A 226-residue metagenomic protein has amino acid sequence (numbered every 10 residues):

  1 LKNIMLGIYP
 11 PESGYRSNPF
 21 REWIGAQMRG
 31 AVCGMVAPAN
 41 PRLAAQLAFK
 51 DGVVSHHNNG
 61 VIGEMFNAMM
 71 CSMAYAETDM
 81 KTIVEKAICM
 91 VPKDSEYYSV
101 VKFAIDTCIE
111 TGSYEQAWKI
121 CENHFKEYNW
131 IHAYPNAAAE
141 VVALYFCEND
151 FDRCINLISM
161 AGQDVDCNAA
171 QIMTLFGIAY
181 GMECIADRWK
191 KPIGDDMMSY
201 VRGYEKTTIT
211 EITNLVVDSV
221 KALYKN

Functional and structural regions predicted by a protein language model:
L1-R21, G30-N40, F49-V54, M69-G162: Accessory "access/gating" subregions that flank catalytic or transport cores
I24, C33, I172, F176: Short glycine-rich loop/turn motifs that provide flexible caps or phosphate-binding loops at active sites
Q27: Active-site histidine-anchored catalytic micro-motif
L43-D51, E64-M65, I193-G194: Short, conserved phosphate-binding/catalytic loop or strand-edge motifs used in phosphoryl-/nucleotidyl-transfer
Q46-N58, W118-K119, K221-N226: Short flexible/disordered coil segments
H56-N59, M65-S72, E140-L215: Catalytic phosphate/nucleotide-handling subdomain of diverse soluble enzymes
V91-W130, C147, A179-N226: Acidic, carboxylate-rich catalytic segments that either coordinate divalent cations
